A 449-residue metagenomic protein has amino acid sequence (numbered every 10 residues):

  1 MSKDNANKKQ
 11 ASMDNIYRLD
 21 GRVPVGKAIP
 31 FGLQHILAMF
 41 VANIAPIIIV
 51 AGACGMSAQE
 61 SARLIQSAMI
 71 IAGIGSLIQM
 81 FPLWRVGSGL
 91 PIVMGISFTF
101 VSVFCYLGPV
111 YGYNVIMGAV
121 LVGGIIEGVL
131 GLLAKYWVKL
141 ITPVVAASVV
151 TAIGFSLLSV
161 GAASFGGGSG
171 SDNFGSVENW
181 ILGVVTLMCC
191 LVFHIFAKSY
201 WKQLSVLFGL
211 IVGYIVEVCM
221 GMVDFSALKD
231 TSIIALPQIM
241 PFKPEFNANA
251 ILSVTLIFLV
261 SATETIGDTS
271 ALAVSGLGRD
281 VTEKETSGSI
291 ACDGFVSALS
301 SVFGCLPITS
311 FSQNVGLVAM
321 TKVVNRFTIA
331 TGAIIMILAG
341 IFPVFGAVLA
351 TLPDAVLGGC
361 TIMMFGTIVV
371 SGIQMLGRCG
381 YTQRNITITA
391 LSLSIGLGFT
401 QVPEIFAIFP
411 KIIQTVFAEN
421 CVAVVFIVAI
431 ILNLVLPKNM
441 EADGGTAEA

Functional and structural regions predicted by a protein language model:
M1-F31, S226-I239, V274, G278-V281 (+2 more regions): Intrinsically disordered, low-complexity non-transmembrane regions of multi-pass membrane transporters
S2-I92, T99-L107: N-terminal signal-anchor module of multipass membrane proteins
A6-M13, N43-I47, A51, T186-F196 (+6 more regions): Juxtamembrane interface elements at the cytosolic ends of transmembrane helices in multi-pass membrane proteins
V25, A51-G87, T255-R326, T446-E448: Membrane-embedded helical hairpins/re-entrant loop segments and their flanking transmembrane helices within multi-pass
G26-A38, G175-L187, L204-S205, M220 (+2 more regions): Hydrophobic, membrane-embedded alpha-helices of multi-pass small-molecule transporters
R63-L64, R85-F98, K139-S148, K202-L207 (+3 more regions): Short, non-helical or kinked segments that cap or interrupt transmembrane helices
C105, H194, N314-I329, I335-G340: Interfacial segments of multi-pass membrane proteins
L107-S226, A333, L338-G445: Membrane-embedded alpha-helical modules
